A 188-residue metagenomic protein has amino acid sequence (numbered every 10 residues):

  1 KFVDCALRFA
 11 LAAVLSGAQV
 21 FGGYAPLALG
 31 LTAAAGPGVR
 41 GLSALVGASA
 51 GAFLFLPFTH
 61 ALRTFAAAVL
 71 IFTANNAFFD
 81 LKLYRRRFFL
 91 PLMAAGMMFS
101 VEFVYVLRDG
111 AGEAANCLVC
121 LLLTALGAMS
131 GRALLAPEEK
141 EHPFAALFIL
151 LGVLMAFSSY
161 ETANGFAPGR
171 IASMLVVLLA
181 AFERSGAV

Functional and structural regions predicted by a protein language model:
K1-V188: Membrane-embedded alpha-helical hairpins and interfacial helices in multi-pass inner-membrane proteins
